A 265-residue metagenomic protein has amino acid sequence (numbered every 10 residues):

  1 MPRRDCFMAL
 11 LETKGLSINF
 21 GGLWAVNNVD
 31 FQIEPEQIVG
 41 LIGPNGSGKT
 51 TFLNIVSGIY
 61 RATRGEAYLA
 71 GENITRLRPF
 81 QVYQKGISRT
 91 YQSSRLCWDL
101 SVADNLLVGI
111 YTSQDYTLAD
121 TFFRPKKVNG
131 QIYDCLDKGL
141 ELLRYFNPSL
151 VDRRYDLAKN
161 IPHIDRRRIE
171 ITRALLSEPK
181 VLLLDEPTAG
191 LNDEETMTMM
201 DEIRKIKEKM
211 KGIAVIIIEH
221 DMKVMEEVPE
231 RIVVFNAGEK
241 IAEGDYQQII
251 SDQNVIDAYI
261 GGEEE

Functional and structural regions predicted by a protein language model:
M1-F7: Short, Lys/Arg-enriched N-terminal segments with co-localized hydrophobic residues within the first ~10-30 amino acids
F7-E265: Glycine-rich phosphate-binding loops of nucleotide-dependent enzymes
